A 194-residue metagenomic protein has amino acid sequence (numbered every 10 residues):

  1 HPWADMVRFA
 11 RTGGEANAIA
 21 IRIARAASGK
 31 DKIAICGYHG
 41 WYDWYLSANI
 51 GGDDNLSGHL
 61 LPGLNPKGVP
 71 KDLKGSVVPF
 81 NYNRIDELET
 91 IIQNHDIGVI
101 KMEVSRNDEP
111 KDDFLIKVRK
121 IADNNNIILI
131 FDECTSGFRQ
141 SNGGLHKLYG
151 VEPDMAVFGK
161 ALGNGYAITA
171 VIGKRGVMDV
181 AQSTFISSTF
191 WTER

Functional and structural regions predicted by a protein language model:
H1-R194: Conserved N-terminal phosphate-binding loop of PLP-dependent enzymes in the Aspartate aminotransferase
